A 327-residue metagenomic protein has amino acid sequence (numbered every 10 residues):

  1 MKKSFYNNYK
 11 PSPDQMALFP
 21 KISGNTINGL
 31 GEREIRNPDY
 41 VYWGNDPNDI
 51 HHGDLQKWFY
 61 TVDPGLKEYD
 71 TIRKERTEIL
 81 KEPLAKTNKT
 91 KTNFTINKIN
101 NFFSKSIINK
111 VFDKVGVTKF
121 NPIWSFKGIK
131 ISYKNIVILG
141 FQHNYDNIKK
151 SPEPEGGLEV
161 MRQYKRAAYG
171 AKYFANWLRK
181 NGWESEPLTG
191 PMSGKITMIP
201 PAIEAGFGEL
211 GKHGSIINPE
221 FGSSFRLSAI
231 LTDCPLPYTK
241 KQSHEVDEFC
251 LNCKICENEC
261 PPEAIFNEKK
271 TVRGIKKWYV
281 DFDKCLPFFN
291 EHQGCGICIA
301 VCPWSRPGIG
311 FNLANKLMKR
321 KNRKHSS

Functional and structural regions predicted by a protein language model:
M1-K119, I131-S132, W304, G308-S327: Iron-sulfur (Fe-S) cluster-binding modules
N97, S104, I108, D113-K324: Catalytic cores of enzyme domains
